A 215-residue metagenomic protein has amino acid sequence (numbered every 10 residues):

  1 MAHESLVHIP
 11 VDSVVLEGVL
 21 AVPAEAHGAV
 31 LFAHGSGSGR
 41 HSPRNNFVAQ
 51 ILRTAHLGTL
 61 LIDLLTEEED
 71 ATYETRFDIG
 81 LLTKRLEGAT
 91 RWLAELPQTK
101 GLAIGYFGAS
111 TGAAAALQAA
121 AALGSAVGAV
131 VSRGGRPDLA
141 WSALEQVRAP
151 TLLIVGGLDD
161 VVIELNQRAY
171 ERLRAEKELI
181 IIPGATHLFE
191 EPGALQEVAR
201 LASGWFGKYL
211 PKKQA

Functional and structural regions predicted by a protein language model:
L6-L102, E190-G193, E197: Serine-hydrolase catalytic machinery in alpha/beta-hydrolase-like enzymes
G105-G108, R133: Short beta-strand immediately N-terminal to the catalytic nucleophile in serine-hydrolase-like folds
G108-A116: Gly/Ala-rich beta-loop-alpha elbow adjacent to hydrolase catalytic centers
S125-P137: A conserved short beta-strand
V147, L153-V155: Short beta-strand/loop motif that positions the catalytic acidic residue of the alpha/beta-hydrolase fold
D160-L165: Conserved alpha/beta-hydrolase "acid-adjacent" motif
L173-L188: Catalytic histidine neighborhood in serine/cysteine hydrolases with alpha/beta-hydrolase-type architecture
G193-A215: Catalytic active-site module of serine/aspartate enzymes centered on a nucleophile-bearing elbow/loop
